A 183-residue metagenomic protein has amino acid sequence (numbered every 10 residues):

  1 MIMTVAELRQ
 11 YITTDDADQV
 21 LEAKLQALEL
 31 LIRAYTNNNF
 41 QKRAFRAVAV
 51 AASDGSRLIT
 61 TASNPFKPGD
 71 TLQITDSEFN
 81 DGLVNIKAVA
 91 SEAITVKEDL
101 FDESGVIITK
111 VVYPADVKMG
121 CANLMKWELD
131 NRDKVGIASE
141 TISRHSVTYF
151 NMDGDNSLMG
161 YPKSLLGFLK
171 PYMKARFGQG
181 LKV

Functional and structural regions predicted by a protein language model:
M1-M119, R132, S157-V183: Conserved short "hinge" loops at termini or chain/domain junctions
M125: Short Cys/His-centered divalent metal-binding micro-motifs
E128: Metal-dependent nuclease catalytic cores in nucleic-acid-processing enzymes, especially RNase H-like/related
N131-A138: Short acidic, Pro/Gly- and aromatic-enriched capping/linker segments at domain boundaries
A138-V147: Short acidic-hydrophobic surface loop/beta-edge motif
D153-D155: Intein modules and their embedded homing endonuclease domains
